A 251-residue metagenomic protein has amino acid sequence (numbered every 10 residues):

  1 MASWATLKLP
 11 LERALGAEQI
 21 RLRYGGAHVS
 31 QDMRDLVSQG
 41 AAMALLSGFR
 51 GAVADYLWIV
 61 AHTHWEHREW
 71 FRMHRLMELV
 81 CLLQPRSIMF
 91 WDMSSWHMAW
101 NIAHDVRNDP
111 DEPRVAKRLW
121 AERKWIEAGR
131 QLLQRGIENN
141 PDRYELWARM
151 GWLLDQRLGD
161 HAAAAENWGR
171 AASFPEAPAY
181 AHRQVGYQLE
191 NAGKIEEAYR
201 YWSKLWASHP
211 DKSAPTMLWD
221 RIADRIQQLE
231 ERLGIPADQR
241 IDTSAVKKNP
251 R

Functional and structural regions predicted by a protein language model:
M1-P10: Hydrophobic membrane-insertion alpha-helices, especially the h-region of bacterial N-terminal signal peptides
L9-R143, A148-R157, H161-S173, H182-Q184 (+1 more regions): Short coil/linker segments at helix-helix boundaries
S87-W91, Y144-E145, P175-Q184, K194-E197 (+1 more regions): Boundary/linker segments of alpha-helical solenoid repeat arrays
Q188, I195-R251: Terminal, low-structured helical/coil segments at or just beyond the last alpha-helical repeat
